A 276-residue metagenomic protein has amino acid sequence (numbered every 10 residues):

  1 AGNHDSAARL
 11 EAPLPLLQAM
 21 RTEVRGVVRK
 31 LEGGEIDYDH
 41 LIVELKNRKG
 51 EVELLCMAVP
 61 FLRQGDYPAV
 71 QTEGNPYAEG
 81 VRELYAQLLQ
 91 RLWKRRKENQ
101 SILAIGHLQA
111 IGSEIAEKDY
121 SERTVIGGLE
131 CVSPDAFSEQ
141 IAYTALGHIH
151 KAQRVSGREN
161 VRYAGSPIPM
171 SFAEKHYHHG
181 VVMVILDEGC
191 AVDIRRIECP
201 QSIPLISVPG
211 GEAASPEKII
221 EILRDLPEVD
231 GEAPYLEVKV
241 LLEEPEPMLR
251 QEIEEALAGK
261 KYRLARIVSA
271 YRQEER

Functional and structural regions predicted by a protein language model:
G2, C56, H107, H148 (+3 more regions): Divalent metal-coordination and catalytic microenvironments
D5-N160: His/Asp/Glu-rich metal-coordinating catalytic cores of metallo-dependent phosphodiesterases/hydrolases acting on
E23-R25, R162, R195, A265: General small-molecule cofactor/ligand-binding pocket signal
K30, D37-E53, V59, Y163-E228: Binuclear metal-dependent phosphoesterase catalytic core
A110-I111, K151, I168-M170, P200-P204 (+1 more regions): Short, catalytically relevant binding-site loops at active-site mouths
G127-V132, M170-F172, R263-A265: Gly/Ser/Thr-rich active-site loops/lids in small-molecule metabolic enzymes that frequently grip phosphoryl groups
E139, S156-G157, H176-H179, G189 (+1 more regions): Short gly/pro-enriched beta-turn/loop segments at secondary-structure junctions
L186-R276: Accessory, non-catalytic peripheral segments of nucleic-acid enzymes
